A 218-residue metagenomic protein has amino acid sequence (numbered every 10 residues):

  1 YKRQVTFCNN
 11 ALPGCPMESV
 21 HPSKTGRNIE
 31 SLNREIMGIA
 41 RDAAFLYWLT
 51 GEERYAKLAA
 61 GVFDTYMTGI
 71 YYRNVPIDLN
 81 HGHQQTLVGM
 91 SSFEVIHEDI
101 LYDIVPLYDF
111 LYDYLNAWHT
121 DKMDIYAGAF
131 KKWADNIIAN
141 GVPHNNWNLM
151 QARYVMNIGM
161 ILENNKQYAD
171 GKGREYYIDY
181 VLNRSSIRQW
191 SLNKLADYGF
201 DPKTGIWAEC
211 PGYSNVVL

Functional and structural regions predicted by a protein language model:
K2-P143, L149, R153-Y154: Extracellular glycan-targeting catalytic surfaces
I125-L218: Extracellular polysaccharide-recognition and catalytic grooves
